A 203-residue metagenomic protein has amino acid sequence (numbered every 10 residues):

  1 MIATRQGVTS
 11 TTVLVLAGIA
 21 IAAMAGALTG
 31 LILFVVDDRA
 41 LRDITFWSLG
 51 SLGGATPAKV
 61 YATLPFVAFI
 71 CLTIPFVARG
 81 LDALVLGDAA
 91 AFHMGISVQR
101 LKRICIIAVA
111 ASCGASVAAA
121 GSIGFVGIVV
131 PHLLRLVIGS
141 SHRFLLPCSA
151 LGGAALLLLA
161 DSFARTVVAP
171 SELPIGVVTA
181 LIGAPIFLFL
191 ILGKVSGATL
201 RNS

Functional and structural regions predicted by a protein language model:
M1-S203: Alpha-helical transmembrane segments in inner-membrane proteins
